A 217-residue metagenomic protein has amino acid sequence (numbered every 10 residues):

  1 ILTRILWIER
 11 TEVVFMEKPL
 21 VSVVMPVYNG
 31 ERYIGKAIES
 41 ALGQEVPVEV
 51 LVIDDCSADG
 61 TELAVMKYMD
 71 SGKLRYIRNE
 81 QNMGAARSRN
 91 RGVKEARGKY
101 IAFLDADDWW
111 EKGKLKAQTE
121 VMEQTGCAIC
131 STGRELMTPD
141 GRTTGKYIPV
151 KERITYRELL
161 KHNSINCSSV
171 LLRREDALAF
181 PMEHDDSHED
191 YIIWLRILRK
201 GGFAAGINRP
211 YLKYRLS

Functional and structural regions predicted by a protein language model:
P19-S22, E49, I192: Cell-envelope/extracellular polymer assembly enzymes that use nucleotide-activated donors
R32-G35, D59-K67, W109, G113: Acidic helix N-cap motif at the loop->helix transition within catalytic regions of sugar-transfer enzymes
E39-V48: Short, acidic, metal-binding catalytic loop of nucleotide-sugar glycosyltransferases
S40, D54-L63, Q81, D105: A conserved acidic beta->alpha catalytic loop
N79-A96: Glycine-rich, basic loop-to-helix element that forms the pyrophosphate-binding segment of sugar-nucleotide handling
K94, P149-S217: Conserved nucleotide-sugar donor-binding catalytic segment
I101: Short aromatic/hydrophobic "clamp" motif used to bind/position activated sugar donors
G113-T144: Conserved donor NDP-sugar-binding/catalytic core segment of glycosyltransferases
